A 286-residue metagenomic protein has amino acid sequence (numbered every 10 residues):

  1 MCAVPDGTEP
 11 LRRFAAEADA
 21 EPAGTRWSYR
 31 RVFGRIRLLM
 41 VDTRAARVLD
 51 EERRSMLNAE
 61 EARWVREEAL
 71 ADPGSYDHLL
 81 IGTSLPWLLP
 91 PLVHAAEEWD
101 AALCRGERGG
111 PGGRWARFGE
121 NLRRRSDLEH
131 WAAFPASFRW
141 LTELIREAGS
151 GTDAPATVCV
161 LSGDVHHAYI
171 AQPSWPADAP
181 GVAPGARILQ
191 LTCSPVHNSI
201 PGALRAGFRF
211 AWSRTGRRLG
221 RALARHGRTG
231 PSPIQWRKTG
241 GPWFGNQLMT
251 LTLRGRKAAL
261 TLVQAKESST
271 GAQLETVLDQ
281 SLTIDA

Functional and structural regions predicted by a protein language model:
M1-A286: Metal-dependent phosphoester/phosphodiester hydrolase catalytic core
